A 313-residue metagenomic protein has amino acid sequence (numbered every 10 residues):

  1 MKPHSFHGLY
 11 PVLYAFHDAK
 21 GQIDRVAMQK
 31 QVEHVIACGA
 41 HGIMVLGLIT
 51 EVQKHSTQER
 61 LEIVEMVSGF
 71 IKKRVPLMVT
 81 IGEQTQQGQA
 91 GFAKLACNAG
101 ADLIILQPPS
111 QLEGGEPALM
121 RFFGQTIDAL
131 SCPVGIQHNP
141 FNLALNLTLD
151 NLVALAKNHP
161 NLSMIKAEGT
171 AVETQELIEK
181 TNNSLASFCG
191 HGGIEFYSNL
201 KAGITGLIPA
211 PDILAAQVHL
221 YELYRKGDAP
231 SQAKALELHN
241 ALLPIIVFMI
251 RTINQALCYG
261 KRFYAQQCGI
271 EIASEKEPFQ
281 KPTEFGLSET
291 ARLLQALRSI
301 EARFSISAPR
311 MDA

Functional and structural regions predicted by a protein language model:
K2-N146, L152-A154, S163, Q280: Active-site beta->alpha loop and helix N-cap motifs at the rims of alpha/beta catalytic domains
G8-A15, C38-G39, K201-I204, D212-A313: C-terminal alpha-helical cap/extension of soluble enzyme domains
V32, A93, F196, K261-R262: Short glycine-/small-residue-rich flexible loop motifs, especially phosphate/cofactor-binding loops
R60, V64, Q89, T174 (+3 more regions): A general structural signal for well-ordered alpha-helical segments in protein cores
V79-A90, Q111-Q125, N142-N151, T170-N183 (+4 more regions): Hydrophobic transmembrane alpha-helix bundles
I127-A129, P140-I253: Catalytic alpha/beta core domains of metabolic enzymes, predominantly
